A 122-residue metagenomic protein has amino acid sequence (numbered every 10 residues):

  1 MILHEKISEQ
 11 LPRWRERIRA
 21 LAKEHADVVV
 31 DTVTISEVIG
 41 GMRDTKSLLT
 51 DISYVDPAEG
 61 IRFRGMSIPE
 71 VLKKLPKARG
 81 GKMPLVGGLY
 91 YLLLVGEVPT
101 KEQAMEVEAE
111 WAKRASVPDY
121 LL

Functional and structural regions predicted by a protein language model:
M1-L122: Hydrophobic alpha-helical bundle cores within soluble ligand-binding/oligomerization subdomains
